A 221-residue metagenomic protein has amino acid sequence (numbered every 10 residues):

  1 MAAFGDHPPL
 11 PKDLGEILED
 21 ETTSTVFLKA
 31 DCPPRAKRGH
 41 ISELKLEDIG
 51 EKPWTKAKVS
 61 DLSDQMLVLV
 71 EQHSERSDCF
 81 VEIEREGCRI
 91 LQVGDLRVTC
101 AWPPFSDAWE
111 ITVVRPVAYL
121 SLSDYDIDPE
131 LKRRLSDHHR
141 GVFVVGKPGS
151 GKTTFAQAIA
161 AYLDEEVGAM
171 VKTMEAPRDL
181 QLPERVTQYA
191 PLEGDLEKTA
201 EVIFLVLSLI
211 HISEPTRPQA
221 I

Functional and structural regions predicted by a protein language model:
M1-R85: N-terminal accessory targeting/assembly segments
L46-G50, Q65-G141, E165-M170, P183-R185: P-loop NTP-binding catalytic core
V144: Hydrophobic anchor at the beta1->P-loop junction of P-loop NTPases
G149: Walker A (P-loop) phosphate-binding loop of P-loop NTPases
K152: Conserved lysine of the Walker
F155, I159: Hydrophobic positions on the alpha1 helix immediately C-terminal to the Walker A/P-loop
A161-V206: P-loop NTPase switch/communication element
I210-I221: Single conserved hydrophobic/aromatic residue that forms the stacking wall/gate of nucleotide- or nucleobase-binding
